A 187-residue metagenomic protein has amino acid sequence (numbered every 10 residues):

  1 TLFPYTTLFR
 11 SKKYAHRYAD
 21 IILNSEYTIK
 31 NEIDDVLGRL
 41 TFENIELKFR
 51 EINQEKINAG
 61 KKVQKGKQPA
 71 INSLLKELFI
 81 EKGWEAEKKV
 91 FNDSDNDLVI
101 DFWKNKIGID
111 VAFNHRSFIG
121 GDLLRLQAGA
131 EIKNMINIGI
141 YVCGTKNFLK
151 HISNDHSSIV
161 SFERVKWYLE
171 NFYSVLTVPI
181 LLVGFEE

Functional and structural regions predicted by a protein language model:
T1-L8: Short, small-residue-biased leader/transition segments that mark boundaries at the very start of proteins
F9-N92: Interdomain/boundary linker segments immediately adjacent to catalytic/signaling cores
G60-K62, G108-H115: Surface-exposed cleft-lining segments at the edges of enzyme active sites
L98-G108: Active-site beta-strand-loop-beta-strand hairpin of nuclease catalytic cores that positions key catalytic residues
V111-L124, K150: Active-site-adjacent loop/helix micro-motif of nuclease/hydrolase catalytic cores
G120-M135: Short, charged, amphipathic alpha-helix that recurs within catalytic cores of restriction-modification and other
M135-G144: Conserved beta-strand signature within the Rossmann-like core of class I S-adenosyl-L-methionine
T145-E187: Domain-level recognition of nuclease-like catalytic cores that cleave nucleotide substrates
